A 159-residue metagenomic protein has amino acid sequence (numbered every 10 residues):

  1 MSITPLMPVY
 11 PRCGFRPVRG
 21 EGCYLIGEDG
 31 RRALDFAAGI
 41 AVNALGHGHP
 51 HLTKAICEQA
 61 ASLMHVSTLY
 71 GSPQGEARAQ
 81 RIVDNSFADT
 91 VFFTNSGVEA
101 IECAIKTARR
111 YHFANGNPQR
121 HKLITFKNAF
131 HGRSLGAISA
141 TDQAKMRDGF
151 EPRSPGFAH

Functional and structural regions predicted by a protein language model:
M1-V91: N-terminal glycine-rich, Lys/His-bearing helix-loop that initiates the first secondary-structure elements of many
Q80-H159: PLP-dependent aspartate aminotransferase-fold enzymes
